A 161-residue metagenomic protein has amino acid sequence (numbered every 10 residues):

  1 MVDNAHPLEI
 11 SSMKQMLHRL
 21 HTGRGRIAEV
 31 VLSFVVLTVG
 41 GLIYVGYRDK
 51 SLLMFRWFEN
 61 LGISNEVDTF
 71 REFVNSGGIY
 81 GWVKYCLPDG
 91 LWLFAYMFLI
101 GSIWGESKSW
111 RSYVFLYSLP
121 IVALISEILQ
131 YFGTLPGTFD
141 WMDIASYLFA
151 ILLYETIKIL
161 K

Functional and structural regions predicted by a protein language model:
H6-K161: Bulky hydrophobic segments
